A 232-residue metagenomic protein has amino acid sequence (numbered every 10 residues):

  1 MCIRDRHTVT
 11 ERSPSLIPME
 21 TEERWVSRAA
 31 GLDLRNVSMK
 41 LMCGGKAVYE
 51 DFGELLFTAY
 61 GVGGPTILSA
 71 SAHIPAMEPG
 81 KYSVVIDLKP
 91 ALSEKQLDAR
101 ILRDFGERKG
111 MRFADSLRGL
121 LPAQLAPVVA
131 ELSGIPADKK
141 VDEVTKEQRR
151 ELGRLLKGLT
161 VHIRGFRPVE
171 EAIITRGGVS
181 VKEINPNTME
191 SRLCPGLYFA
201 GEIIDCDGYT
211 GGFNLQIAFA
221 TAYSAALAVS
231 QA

Functional and structural regions predicted by a protein language model:
M1-D5: Conserved small/polar residues in nucleotide/adenosyl-binding loops
R6-R12, G158, F166: Short, compositionally biased leader-like segments
H7-E143: An anion/pyrophosphate-binding glycine-rich loop and adjacent beta-alpha core in soluble alpha-beta enzymes
T21-E22, T175, L227: Short Asp/Glu-rich motifs
G63-T66, V179-S180, I203, T210-N214: Gly/Ser/Thr-rich beta-alpha loop segments that engage phosphate groups in nucleotides
I67-L68, R150-G153, K157, F219-L227: Predominant activation on well-ordered alpha-helical scaffold segments within soluble catalytic domains
P127-D207: A glycine-rich dinucleotide-binding beta-alpha-beta segment and adjacent secondary-structure elements that constitute
C206-A232: A conserved FAD-binding loop/helix module that cradles the flavin
